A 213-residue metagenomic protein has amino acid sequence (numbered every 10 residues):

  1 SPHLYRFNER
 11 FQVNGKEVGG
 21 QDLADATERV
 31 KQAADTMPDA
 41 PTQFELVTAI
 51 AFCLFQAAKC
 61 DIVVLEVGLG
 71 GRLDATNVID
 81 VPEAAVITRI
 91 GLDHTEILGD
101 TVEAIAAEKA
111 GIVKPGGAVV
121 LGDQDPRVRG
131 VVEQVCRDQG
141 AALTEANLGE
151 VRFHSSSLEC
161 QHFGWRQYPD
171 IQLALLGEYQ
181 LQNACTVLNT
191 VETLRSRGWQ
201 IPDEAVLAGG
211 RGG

Functional and structural regions predicted by a protein language model:
S1-D80, E96-L98, A104, P126-R127: ATP-dependent carboxylate-amine ligase catalytic core
H3, I90, Q124, L176-E178: Structured loop/turn residues at secondary-structure junctions
L46, K59-V67, P82-Q167, A184-L207: Acidic, Mg2+-coordinating active-site environments of NTP-dependent enzymes
G70-L73, N147, A174-L175: Glycine-rich, charged/polar anion/phosphate-binding loops that engage phosphate groups from diverse ligands
L73-N77, K109, E178: A generic local secondary-structure boundary/capping motif
Y168-L173: Structural motif
L175-L188, G213: Short glycine/threonine-rich catalytic loop with a Thr-x-Gly-x-Asp
